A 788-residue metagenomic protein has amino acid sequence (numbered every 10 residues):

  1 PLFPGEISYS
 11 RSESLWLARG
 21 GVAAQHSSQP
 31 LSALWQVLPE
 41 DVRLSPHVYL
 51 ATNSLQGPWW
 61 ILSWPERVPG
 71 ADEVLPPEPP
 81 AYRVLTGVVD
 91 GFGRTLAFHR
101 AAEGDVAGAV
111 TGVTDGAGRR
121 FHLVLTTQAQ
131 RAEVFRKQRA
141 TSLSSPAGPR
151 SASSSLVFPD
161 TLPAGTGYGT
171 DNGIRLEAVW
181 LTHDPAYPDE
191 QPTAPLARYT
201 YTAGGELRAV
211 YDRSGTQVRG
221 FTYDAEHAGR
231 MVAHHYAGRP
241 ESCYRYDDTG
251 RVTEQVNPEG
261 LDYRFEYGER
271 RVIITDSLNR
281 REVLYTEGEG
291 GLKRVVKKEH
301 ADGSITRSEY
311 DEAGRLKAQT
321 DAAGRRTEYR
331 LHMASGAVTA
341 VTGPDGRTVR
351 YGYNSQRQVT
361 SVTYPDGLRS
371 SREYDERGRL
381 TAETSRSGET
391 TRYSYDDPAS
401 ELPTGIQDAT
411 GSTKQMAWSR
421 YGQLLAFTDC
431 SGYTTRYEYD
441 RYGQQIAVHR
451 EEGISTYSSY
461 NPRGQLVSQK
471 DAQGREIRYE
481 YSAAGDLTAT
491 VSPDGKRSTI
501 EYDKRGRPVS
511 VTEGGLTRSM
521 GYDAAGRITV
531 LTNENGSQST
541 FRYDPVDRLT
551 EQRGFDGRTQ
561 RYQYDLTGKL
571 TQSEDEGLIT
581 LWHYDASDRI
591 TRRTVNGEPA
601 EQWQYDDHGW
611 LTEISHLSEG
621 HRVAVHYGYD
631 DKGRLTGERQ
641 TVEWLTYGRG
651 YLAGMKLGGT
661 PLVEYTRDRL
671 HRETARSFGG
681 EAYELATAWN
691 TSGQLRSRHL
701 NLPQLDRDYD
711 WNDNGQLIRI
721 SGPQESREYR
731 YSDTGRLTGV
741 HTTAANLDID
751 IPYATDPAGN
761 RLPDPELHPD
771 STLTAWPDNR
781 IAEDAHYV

Functional and structural regions predicted by a protein language model:
P1-T755, G759-V788: Extended charged/polar low-complexity repeat regions
